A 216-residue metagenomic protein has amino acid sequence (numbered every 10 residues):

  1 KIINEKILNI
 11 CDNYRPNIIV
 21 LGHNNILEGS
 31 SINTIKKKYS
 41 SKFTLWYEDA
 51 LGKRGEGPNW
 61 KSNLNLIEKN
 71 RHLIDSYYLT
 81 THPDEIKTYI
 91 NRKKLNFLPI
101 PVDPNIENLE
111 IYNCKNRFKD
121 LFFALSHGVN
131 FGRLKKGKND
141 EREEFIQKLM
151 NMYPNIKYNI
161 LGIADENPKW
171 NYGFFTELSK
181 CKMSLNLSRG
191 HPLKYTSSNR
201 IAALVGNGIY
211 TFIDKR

Functional and structural regions predicted by a protein language model:
K1-K6, Y14, G22-S30, R54-R216: Nucleotide-sugar donor-binding catalytic core of glycosyltransferases
R15-P16, S40-F43, K182: Loop/turn elements at helix/coil->beta-strand transitions in domains of secreted/extracellular proteins
K36-G52: Active-site proximal beta-strand in glycosyltransferases
